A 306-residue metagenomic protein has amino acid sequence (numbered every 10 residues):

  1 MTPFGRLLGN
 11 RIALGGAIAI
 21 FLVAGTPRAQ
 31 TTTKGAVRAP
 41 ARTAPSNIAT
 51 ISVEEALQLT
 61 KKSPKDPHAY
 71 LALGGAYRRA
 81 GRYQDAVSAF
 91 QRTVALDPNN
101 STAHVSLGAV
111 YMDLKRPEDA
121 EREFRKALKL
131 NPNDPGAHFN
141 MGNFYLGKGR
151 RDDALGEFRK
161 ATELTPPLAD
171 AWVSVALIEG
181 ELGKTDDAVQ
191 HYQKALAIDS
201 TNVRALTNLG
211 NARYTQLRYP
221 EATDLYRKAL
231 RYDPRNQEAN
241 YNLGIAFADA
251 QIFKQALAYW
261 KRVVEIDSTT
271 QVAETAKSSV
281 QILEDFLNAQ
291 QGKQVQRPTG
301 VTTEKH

Functional and structural regions predicted by a protein language model:
T2-L14: Bacterial N-terminal signal peptides that target proteins for export
A13-V23: Bacterial N-terminal signal peptides
Q30-T43, N47-E54, Q58, D249-H306: Terminal, low-structured helical/coil segments at or just beyond the last alpha-helical repeat
S46-Q58, A80-R92, T102, M112-K126 (+8 more regions): Structural signature of tandem alpha-helical TPR/SEL1-like repeats, specifically the intra-repeat loop/turn
P67-H68, S101-T102, P135-G136, A169-D170 (+3 more regions): Helix-start (N-cap) detector for alpha-helical repeat units in TPR-like alpha-solenoids, especially tetratricopeptide
A72, S106, N140, S174 (+3 more regions): Canonical tetratricopeptide repeat
